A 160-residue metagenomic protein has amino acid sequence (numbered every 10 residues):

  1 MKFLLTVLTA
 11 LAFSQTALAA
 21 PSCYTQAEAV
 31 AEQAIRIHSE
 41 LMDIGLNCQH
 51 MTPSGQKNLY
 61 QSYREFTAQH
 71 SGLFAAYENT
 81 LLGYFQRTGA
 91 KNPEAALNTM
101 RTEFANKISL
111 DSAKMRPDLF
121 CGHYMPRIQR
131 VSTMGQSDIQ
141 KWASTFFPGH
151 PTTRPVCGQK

Functional and structural regions predicted by a protein language model:
M1-L4: Positively charged n-region of N-terminal signal peptides that target proteins for export
S14-A17: N-terminal signal peptide c-region/cleavage motif recognized by signal peptidases
A19-T25: Cleaved targeting-peptide boundary
S22, Y63-K160: Compact alpha-helical subdomains of small soluble proteins
V30-L73: Early exported N-terminus immediately downstream of N-terminal targeting peptides
